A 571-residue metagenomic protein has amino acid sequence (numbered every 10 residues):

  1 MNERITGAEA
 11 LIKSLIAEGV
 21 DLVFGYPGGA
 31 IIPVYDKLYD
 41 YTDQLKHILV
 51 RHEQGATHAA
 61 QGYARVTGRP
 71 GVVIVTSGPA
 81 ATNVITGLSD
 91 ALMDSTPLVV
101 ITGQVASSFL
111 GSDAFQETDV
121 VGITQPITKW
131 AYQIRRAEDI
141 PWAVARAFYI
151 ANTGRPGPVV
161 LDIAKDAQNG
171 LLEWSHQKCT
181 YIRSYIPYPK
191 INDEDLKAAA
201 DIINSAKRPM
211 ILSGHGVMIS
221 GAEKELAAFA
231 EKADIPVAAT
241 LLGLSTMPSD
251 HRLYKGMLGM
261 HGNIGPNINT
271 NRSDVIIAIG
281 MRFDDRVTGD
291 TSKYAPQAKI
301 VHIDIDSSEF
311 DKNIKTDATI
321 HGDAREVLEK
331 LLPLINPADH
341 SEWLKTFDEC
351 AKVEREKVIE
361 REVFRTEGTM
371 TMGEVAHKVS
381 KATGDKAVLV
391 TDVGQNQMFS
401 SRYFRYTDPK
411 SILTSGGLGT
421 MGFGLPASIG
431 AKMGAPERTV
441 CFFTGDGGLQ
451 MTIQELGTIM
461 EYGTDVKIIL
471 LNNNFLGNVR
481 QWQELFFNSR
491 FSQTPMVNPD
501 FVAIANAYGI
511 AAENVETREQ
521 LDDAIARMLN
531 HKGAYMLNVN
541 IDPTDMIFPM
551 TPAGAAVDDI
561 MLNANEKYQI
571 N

Functional and structural regions predicted by a protein language model:
M1, E138, S175-H176, Q297-V393 (+3 more regions): Phosphate/pyrophosphate-binding active-site segments
N2-E342, K378, A382-D385, D465-I468 (+2 more regions): N-terminal alpha/beta PP-like core and its mobile active-site loop of ThDP/TPP-dependent enzymes
A8-I12, I16, V20-D21, G29 (+3 more regions): Active-site diphosphate/adenylate-binding microenvironment
H52-E53, S112-A114, I186-A200, L258-G262 (+5 more regions): A general structural motif
E53-H58, A81, N396-M398, T517-L521: Short acidic loop-to-helix transition motifs that present clustered carboxylates
I101, F115-Q116, M260, D311-N313 (+4 more regions): Thiamine diphosphate
V160, H302, V390, F443-T444: Generic enzyme active-site microenvironment
G214-M218, F364, G445: Conserved short loop/turn motifs at secondary-structure junctions
